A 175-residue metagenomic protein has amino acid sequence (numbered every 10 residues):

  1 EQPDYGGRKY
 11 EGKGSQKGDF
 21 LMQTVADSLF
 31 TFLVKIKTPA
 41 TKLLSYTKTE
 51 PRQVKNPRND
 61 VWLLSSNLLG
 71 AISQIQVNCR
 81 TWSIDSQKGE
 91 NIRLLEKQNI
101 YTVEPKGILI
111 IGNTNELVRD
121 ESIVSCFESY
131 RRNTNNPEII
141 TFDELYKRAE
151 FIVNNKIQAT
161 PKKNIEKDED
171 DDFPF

Functional and structural regions predicted by a protein language model:
E1-F175: Charged, terminal alpha-helix-loop-beta segments that serve as non-catalytic nucleic-acid engagement and/or assembly
